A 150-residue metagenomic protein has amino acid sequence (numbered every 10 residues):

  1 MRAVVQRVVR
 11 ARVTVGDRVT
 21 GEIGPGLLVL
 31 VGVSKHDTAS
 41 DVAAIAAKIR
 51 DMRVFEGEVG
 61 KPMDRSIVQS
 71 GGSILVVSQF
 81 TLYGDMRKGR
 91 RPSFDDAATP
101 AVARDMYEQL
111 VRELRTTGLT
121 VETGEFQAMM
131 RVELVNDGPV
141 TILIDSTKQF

Functional and structural regions predicted by a protein language model:
R7, V33, S78-Q79, L134-N136 (+1 more regions): Flexible glycine-/small-residue-rich
R7-V15, H36: N-terminal intrinsically disordered, cationic/polar leader segments that include organellar targeting peptides
V13, V29-V31, V132, I142: Preference for bulky hydrophobic residues occupying beta-strand positions in well-ordered beta-sheet regions
R18-G71, G84-R112, T117: Compact, glycine-rich, soluble single-domain proteins
I45, V77, V140: Residue-level signal for inorganic ion chemistry
E58-I74, E122-L134: Glycine/charge-rich, flexible interdomain linkers and switch-proximal surface loops that mediate coupling
F94-F150: Positively charged, low-complexity, intrinsically disordered RNA-binding extensions
